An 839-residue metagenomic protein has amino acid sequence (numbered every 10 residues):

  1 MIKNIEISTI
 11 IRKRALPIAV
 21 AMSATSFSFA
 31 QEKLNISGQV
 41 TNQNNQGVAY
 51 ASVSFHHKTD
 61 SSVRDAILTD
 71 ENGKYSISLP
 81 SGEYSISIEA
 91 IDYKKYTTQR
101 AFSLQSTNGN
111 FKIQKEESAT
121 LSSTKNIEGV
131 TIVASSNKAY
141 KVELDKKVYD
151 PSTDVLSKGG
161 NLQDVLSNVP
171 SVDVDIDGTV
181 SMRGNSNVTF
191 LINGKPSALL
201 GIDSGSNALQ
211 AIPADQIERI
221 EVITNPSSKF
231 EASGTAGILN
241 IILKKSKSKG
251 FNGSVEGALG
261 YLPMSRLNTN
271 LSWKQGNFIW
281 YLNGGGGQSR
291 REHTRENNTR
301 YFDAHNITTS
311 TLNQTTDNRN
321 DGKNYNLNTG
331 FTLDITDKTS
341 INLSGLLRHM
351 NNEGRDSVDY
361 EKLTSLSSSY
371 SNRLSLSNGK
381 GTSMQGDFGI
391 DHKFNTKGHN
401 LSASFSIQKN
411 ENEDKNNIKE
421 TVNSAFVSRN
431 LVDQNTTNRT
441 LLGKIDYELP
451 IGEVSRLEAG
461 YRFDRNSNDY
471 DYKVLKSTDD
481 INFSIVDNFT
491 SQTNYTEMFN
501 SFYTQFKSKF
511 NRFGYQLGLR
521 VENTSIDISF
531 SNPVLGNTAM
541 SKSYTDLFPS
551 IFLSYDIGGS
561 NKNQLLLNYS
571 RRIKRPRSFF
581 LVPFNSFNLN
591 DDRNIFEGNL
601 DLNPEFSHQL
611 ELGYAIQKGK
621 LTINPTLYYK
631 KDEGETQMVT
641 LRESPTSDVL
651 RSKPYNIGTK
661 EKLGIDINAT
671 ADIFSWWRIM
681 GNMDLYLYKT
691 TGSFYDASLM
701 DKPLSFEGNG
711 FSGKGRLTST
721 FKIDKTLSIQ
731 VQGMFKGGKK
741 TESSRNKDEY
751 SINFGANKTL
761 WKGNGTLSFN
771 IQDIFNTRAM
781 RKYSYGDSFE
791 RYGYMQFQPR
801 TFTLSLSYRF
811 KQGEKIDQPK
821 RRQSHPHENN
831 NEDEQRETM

Functional and structural regions predicted by a protein language model:
S52-S54, E89-I91, N108-V155, D175-D177 (+2 more regions): Short, acidic, small-residue-rich periplasmic hinge/interaction motif at the N-terminus of Gram-negative outer-membrane
K58-K74: Short, acidic Ser/Thr/Gly-rich low-complexity loop/linker segments typical of extracellular and cell-surface proteins
K112-A119, L162-V165, G205-A208, V222 (+2 more regions): N-terminal periplasmic accessory domains that precede and gate Gram-negative outer-membrane beta-barrel machines
L162, N168, P196-T224: Short acidic/polar hinge/loop motifs at secondary-structure boundaries that mediate gating or recognition
I217, A232-N240, K247-E296, D321-Y325: Outer-membrane beta-barrel translocator/receptor signature
T315, T440-K444, S484-S491, N599 (+3 more regions): Outer membrane beta-barrel strand-and-loop segments of large Gram-negative receptors, especially TonB-dependent
E411-E413, S525-D527, G559-H608, Y629-S652 (+1 more regions): Surface-exposed extracellular loop regions of Gram-negative outer-membrane beta-barrel proteins, predominantly
Y629-K631, K653-K736: Gram-negative outer-membrane beta-barrel transporters
